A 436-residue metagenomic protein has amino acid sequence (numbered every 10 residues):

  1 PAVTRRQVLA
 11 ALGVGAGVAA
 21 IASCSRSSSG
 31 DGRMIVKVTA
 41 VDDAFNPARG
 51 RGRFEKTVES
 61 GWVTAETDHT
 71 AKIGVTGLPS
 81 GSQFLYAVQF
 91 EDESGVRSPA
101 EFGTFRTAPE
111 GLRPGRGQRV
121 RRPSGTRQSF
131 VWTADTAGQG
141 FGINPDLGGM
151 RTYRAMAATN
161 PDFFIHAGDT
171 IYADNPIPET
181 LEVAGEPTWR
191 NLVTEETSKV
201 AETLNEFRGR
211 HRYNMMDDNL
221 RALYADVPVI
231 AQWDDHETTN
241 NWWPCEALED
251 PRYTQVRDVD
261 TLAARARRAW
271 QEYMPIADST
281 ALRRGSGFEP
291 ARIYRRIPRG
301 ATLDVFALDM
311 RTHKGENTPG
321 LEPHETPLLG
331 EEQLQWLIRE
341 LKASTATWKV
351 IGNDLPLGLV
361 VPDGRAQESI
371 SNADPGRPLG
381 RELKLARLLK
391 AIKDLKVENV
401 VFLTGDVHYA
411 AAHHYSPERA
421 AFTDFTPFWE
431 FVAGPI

Functional and structural regions predicted by a protein language model:
P1-V3, V14-V18: N-terminal secretory signal peptides
S25-I436: Metal-dependent phosphoester/phosphodiester hydrolase catalytic core
